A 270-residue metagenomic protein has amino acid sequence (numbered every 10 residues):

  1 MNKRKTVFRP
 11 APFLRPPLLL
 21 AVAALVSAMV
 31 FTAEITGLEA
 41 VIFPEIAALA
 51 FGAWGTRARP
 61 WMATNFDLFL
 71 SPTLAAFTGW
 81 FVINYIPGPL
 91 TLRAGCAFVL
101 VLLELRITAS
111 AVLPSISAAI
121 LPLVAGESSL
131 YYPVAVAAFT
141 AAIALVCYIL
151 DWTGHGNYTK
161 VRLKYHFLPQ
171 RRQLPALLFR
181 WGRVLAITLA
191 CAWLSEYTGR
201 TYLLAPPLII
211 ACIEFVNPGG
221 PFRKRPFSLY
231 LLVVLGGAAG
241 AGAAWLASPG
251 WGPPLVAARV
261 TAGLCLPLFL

Functional and structural regions predicted by a protein language model:
M1-F77, F81, Y85-G95, A125-L264: Alpha-helical transmembrane segments and their membrane-interface boundaries that form or gate the permeation pathway
L38-V41, I107-L113, G199-R200, F269-L270: Short helix-coil transition sites and intra-membrane helix breaks within transmembrane domains of multi-pass
I42-I46, V112-A118, A205-P206, L270: Transmembrane helix boundary and interhelical junction motifs in multipass membrane proteins
G95-L100, E104: Anion-binding (especially nucleotide phosphate/pyrophosphate-binding) glycine-rich loop and adjoining beta-alpha core
S110-S117, G154-Y158: Juxtamembrane/interfacial segments flanking transmembrane helices
V112-L113, S117-L130: Transmembrane helix-loop junctions at the membrane interface of multipass transporters and ion channels
